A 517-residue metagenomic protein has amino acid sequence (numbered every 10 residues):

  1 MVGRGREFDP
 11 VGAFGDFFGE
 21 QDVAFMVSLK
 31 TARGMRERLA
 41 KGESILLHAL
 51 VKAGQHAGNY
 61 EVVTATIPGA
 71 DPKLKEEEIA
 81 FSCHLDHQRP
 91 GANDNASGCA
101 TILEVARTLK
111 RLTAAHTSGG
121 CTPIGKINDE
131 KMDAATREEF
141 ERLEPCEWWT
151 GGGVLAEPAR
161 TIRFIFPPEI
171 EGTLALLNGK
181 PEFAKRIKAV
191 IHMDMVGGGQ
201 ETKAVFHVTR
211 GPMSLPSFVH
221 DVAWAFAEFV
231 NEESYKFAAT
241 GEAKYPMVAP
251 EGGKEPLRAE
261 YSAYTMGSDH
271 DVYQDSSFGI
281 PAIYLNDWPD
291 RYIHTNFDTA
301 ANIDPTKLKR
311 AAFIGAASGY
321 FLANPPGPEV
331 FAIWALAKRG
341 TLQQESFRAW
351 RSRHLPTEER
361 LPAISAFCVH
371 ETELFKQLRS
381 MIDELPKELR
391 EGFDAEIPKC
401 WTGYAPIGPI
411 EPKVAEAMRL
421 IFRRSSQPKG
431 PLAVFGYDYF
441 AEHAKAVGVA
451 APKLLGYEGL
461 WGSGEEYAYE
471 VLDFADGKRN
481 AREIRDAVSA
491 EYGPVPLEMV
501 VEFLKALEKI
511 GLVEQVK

Functional and structural regions predicted by a protein language model:
R4-E7, T31-A32, G54-H56, D71-P72 (+4 more regions): Solvent-exposed loop/turn segments at secondary-structure junctions within structured extracellular/periplasmic domains
A13-N93, E104-A115, A134, E141: Soluble metallo-hydrolase cores and metallopeptidase-like ectodomains found primarily in the secretory/periplasmic
A24, A32-R33, D133, R137-G152 (+6 more regions): Metal-dependent peptidase/peptidase-like ectodomains
V63-A65, I79-H116, I124-L174, G315 (+1 more regions): Alpha-helical metal-binding/catalytic segments enriched in His/Glu/Asp
W148, G153-E169, G198, P325-E345: Acidic/histidine-enriched alpha-helical segments
P305-F375: Charged, amphipathic alpha-helical linkers/stalks
Y437-Y469: Short alpha-helical segments that sit at the start of domains
S463-K517: Long, charge-rich, low-complexity alpha-helical segments
